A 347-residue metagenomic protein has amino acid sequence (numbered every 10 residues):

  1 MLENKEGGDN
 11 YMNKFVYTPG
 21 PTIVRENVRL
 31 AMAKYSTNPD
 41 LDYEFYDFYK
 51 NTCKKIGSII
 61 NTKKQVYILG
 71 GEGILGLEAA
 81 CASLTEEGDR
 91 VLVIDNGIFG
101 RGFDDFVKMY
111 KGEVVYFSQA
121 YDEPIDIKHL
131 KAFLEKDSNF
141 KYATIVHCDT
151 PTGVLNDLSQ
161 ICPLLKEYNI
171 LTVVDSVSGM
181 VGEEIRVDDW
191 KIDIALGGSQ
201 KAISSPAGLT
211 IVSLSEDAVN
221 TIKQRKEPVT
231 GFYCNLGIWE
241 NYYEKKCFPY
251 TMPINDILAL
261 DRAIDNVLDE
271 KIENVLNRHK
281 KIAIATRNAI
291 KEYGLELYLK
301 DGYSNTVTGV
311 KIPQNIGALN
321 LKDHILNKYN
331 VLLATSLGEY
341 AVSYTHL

Functional and structural regions predicted by a protein language model:
E3-Y11: Short, Lys/Arg-enriched N-terminal segments with co-localized hydrophobic residues within the first ~10-30 amino acids
N13-G70, I74: A glycine-/small-polar-enriched, mobile loop at the entrance of the PLP active site in fold-type I
I23-V24, Q200-A285: Active-site C-terminal subdomain of aminotransferase-like
K63-L92, N96, G100-D104: Conserved beta-loop-alpha segment that forms the PLP phosphate-binding cup at the N-terminus of a helix
I125-V177, V181, I194: Active-site phosphate-binding strand-loop segment of PLP-dependent enzymes
D188-Q200: Conserved active-site segment immediately N-terminal to the catalytic lysine that forms the internal aldimine
E296-K328: Conserved PLP-binding catalytic core of the aspartate aminotransferase-like
T345-H346: Conserved small/polar residues in nucleotide/adenosyl-binding loops
